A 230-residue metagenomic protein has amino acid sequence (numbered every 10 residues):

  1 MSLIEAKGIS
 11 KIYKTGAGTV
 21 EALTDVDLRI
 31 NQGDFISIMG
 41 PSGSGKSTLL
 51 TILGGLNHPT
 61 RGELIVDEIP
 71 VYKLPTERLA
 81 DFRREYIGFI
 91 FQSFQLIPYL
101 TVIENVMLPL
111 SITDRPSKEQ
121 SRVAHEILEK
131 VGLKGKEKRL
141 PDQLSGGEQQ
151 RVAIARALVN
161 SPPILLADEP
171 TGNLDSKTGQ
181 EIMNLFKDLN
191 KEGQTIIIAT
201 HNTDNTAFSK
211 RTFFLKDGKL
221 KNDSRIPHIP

Functional and structural regions predicted by a protein language model:
S2-L215: ABC family nucleotide-binding domain
T212-S224: H-loop (His-switch) and adjacent beta-strand-loop-beta switch element of ABC-type ATPase nucleotide-binding domains
P227-P230: ABC ATPase nucleotide-binding domains
